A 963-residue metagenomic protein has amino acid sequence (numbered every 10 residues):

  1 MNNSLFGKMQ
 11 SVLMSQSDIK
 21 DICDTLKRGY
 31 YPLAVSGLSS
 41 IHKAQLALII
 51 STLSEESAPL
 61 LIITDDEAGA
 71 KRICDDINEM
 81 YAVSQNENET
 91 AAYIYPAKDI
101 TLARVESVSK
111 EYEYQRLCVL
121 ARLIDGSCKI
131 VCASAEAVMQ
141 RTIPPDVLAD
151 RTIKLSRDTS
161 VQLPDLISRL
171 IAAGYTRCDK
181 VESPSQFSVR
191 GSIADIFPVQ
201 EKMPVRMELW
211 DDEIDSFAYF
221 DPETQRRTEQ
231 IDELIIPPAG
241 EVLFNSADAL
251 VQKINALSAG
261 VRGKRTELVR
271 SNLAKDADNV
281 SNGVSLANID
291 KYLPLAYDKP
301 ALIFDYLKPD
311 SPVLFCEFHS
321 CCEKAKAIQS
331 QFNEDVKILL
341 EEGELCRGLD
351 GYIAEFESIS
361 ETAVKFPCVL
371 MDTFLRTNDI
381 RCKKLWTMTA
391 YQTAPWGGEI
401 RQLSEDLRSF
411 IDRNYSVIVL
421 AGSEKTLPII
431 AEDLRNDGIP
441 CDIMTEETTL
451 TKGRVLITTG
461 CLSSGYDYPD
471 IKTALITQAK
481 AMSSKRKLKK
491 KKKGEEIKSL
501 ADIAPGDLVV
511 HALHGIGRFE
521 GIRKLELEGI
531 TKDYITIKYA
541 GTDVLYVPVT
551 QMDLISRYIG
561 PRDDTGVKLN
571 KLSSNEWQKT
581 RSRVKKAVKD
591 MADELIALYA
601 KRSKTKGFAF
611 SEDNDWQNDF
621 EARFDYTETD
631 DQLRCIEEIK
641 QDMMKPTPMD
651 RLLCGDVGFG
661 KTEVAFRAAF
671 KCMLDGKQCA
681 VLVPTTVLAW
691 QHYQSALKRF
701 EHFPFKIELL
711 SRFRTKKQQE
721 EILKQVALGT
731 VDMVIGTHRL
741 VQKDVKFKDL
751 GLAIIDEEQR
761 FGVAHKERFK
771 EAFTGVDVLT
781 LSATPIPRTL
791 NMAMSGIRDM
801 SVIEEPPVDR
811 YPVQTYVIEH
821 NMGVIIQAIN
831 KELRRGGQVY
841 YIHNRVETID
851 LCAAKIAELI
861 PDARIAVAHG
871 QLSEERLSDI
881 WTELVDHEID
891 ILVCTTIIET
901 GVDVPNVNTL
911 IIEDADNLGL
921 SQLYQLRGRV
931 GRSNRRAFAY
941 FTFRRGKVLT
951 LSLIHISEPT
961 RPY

Functional and structural regions predicted by a protein language model:
M1-Q678, W690, Q694, F703 (+7 more regions): ASCE RecA-like P-loop NTPase motor cores that couple ATP hydrolysis to mechanical translocation on nucleic acids
G7, E89-A91, S107-V108, K604-F608 (+4 more regions): Inter-lobe coupling/hinge segments of SF2-like helicase ATPases
S160-S168, A172, S933, R945-L953: Proline/glycine-rich low-complexity loops and linkers
